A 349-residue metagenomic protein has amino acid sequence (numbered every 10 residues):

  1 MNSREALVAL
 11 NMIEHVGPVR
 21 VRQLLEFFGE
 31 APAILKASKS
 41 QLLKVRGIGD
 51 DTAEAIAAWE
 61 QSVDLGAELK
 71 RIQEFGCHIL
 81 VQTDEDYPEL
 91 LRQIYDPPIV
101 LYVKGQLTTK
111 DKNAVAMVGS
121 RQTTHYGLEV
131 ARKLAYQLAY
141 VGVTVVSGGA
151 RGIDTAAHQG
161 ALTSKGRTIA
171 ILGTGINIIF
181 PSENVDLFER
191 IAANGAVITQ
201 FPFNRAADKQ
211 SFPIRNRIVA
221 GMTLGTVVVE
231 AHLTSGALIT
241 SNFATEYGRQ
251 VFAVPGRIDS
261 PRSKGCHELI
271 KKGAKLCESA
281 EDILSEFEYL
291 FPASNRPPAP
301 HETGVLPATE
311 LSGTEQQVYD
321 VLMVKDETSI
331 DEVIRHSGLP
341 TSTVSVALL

Functional and structural regions predicted by a protein language model:
M1-E85, A253, I330: Short, small/acidic-rich helices and loops at N termini and domain boundaries of DNA replication/processing enzymes
M1-R4, Q82-L349: Glycine-biased, small-residue-rich flexible motifs in mid-sequence functional cores and linkers
